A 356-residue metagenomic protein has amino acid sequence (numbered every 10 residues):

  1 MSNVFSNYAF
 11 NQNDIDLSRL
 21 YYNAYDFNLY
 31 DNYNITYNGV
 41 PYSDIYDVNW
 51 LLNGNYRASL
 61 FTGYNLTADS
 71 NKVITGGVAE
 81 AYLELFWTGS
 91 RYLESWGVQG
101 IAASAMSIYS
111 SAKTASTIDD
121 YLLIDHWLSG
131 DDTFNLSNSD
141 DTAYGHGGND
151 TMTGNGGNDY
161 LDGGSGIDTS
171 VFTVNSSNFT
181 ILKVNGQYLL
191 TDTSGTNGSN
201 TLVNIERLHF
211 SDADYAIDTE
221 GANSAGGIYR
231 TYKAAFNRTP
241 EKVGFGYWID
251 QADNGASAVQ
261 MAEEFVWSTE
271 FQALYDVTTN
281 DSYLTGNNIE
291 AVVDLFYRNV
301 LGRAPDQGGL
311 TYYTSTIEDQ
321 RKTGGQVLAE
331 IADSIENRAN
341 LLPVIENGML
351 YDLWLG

Functional and structural regions predicted by a protein language model:
M1-L20, L93-T180, G186-N197, L208: Glycine- and aspartate-rich repeat motifs characteristic of hemolysin/RTX-like Ca2+-binding segments in secreted
S2-D119: Extracellular or exported targeting regions of proteins
L20-D69, I167-G195, S199, Y275-N288 (+2 more regions): Acidic glycine/aspartate-rich repeat arrays in secreted/surface proteins
S43-I45, W50, T67, F86 (+6 more regions): Solvent-exposed, low-complexity segments and loops of surface/extracellular structural proteins
W87, N175, A213: Flexible loop residues that form catalytic and substrate-binding hotspots at small-molecule/glycan-binding clefts
E206-G356: Substrate/cofactor-recognition hotspot
